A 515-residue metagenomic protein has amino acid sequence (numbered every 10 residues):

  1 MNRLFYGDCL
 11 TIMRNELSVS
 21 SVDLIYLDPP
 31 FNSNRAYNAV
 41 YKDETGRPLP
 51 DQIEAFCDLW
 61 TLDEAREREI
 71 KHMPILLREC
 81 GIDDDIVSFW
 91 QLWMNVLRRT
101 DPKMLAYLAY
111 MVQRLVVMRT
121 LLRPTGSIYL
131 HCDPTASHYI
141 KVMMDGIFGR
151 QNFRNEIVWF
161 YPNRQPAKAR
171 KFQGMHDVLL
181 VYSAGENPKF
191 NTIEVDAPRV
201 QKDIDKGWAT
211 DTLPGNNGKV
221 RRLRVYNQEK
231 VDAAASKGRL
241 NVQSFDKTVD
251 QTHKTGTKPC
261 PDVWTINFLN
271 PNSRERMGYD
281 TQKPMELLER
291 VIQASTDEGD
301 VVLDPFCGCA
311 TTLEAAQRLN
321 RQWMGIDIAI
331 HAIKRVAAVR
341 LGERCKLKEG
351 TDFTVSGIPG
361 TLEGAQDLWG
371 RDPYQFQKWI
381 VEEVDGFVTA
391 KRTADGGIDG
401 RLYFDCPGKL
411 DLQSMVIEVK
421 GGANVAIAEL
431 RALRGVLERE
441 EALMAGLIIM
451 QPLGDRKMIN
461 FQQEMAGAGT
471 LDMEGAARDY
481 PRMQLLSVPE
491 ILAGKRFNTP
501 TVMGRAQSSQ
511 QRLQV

Functional and structural regions predicted by a protein language model:
M1-I326, H331: Core catalytic lobe of class I
M324-V515: Mixed-charge (Asp/Glu-Lys/Arg
